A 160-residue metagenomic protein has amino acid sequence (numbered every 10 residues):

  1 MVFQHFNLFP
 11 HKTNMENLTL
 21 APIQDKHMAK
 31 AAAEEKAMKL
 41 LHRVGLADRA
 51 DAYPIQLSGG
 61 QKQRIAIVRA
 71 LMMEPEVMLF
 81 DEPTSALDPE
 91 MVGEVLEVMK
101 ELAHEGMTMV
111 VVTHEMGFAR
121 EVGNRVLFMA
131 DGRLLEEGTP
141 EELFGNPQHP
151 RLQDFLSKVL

Functional and structural regions predicted by a protein language model:
M1-P140: ABC family nucleotide-binding domain
A130, E137, E141-L160: C-terminal boundary and immediately downstream tail of ABC-type ATPase nucleotide-binding domains
